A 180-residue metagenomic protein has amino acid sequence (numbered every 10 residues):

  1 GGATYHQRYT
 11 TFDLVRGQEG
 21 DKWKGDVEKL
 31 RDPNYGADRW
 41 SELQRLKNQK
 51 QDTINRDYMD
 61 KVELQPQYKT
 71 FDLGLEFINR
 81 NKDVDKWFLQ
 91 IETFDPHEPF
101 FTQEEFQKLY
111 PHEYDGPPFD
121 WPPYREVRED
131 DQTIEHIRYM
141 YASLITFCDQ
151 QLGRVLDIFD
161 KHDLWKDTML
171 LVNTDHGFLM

Functional and structural regions predicted by a protein language model:
G1, F88-D95, M169-T174: Short beta-strand segments
G1-D60: Catalytic-site neighborhoods of secreted/periplasmic enzymes that process anionic sulfate/phosphate groups
N48-M59, Y124-M140: Short glycine/proline-rich turn/loop motifs
M59-L73, T133, M140, L144-Q151: Soluble or luminal CAZymes and related metallo-dependent hydrolases
Q65, F77, V155-I158: Amphipathic, soluble alpha-helical interaction motifs
L73-H136, L179: Active-site His/acidic residue clusters
L144-M180: Metal-dependent active-site segment of extracytoplasmic phospho-/sulfohydrolases and closely related
